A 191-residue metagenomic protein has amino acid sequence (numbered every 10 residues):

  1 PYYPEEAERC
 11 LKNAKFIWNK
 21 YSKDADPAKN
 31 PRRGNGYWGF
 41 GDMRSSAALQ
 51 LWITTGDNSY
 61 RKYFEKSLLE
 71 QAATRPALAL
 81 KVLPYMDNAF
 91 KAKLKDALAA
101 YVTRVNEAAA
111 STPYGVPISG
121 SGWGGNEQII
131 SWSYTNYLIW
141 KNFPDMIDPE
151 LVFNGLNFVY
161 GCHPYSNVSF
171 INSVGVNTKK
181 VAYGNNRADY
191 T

Functional and structural regions predicted by a protein language model:
P1, G41-K66, P76-A110, S119-T191: Aromatic (Trp/Tyr) and acidic
P1-Q71: Catalytic cores of extracellular degradative/oxidative enzymes
R32, G36, P117-G120, G124: Structural signature of alpha-solenoid helical repeat scaffolds
P113: Short hydrophobic beta-strand that contains or immediately precedes a catalytic carboxylate
